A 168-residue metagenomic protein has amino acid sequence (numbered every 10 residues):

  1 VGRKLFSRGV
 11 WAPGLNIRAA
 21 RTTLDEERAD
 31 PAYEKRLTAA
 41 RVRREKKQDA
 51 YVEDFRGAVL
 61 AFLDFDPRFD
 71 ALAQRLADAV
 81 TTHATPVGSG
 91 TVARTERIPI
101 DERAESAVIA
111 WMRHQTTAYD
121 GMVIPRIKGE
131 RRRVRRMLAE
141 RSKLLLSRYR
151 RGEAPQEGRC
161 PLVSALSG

Functional and structural regions predicted by a protein language model:
V10-W11: Residue-level structural signal for beta-strand termini and adjacent loop
G14-E102, E157: Linear-motif-rich, low-complexity cytosolic tails and juxtamembrane regions
R94-G168: Charged, long alpha-helical assembly modules
